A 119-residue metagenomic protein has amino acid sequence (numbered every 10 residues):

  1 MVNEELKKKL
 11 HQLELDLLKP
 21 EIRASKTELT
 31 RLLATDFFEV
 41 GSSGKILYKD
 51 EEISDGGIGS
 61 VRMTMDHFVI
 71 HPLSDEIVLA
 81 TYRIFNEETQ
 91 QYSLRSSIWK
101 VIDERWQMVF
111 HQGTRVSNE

Functional and structural regions predicted by a protein language model:
V2-R23, T27-E119: A beta-strand edge to alpha-helix "cap/lid" segment located at domain peripheries
